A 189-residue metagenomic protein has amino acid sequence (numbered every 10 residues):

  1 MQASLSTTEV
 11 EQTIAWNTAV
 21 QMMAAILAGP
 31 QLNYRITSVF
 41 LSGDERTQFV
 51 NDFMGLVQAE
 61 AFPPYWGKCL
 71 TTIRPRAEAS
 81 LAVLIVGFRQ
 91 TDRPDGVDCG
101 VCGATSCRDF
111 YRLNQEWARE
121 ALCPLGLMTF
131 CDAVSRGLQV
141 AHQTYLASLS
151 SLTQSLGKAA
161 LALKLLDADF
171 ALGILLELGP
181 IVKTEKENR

Functional and structural regions predicted by a protein language model:
M1-R189: Acidic, surface-exposed loops and disordered segments
